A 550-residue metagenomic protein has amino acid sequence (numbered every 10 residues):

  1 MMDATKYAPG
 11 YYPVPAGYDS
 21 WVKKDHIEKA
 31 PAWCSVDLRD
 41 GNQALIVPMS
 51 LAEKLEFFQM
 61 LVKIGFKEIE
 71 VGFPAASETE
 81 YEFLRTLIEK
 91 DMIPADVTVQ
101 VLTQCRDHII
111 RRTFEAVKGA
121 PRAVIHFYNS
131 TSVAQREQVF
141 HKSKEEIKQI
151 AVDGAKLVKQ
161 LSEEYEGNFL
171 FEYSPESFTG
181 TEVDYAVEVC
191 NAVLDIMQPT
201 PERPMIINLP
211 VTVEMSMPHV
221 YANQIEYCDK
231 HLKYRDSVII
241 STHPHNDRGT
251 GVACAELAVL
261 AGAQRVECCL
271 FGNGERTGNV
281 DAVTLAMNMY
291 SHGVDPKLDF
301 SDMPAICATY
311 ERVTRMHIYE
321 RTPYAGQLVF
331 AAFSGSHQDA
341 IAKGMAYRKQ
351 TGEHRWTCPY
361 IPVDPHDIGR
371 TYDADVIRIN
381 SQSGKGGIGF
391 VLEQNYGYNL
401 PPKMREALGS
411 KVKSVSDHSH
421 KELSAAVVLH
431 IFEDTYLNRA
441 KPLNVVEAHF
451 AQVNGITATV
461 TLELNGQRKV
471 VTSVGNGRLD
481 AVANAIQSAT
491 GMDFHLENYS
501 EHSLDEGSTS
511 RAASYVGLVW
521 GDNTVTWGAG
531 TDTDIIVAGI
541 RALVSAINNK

Functional and structural regions predicted by a protein language model:
M2-P9, W33, A44, M49-E68 (+4 more regions): Alpha/beta enzyme core
M2-R39, G293-T472, S508-R511: A mid-to-C-terminal "edge-of-domain" accessory segment
D40, A44, A75-E78, S132-A134 (+5 more regions): Short, small-residue-enriched loops and turns at beta-alpha junctions that line or gate enzyme active sites
L209-V211, I239, E267-E275, M287-D299 (+3 more regions): Short beta-alpha connecting loops at secondary-structure transitions that line or flank enzyme active sites
S216-K349: Catalytic alpha/beta core domains of metabolic enzymes, predominantly
H449-A451, T457, N465-T490, F494-D505: Small-residue-enriched alpha-helical segments and adjacent helix-cap loops that form tight helix-helix packing
A458-L462, L504-W527: Positively charged, aromatic-enriched nucleic acid-contacting surfaces
T524-W527, T531-K550: Mixed-charge, glycine-accented linear interaction segment located at domain edges/termini
